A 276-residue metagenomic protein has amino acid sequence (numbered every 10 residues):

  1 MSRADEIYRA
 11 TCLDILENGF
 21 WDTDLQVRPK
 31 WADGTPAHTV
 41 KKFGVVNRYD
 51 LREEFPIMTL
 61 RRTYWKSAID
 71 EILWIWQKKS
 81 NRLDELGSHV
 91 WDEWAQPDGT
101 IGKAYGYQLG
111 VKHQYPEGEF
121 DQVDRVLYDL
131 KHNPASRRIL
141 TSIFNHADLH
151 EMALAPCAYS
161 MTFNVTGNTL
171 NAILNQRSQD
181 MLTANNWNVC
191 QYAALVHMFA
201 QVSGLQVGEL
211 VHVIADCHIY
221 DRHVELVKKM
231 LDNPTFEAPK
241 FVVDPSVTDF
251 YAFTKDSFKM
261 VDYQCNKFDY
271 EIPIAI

Functional and structural regions predicted by a protein language model:
M1-I276: Terminal, non-catalytic protein-protein interaction segments that mediate quaternary/complex assembly
